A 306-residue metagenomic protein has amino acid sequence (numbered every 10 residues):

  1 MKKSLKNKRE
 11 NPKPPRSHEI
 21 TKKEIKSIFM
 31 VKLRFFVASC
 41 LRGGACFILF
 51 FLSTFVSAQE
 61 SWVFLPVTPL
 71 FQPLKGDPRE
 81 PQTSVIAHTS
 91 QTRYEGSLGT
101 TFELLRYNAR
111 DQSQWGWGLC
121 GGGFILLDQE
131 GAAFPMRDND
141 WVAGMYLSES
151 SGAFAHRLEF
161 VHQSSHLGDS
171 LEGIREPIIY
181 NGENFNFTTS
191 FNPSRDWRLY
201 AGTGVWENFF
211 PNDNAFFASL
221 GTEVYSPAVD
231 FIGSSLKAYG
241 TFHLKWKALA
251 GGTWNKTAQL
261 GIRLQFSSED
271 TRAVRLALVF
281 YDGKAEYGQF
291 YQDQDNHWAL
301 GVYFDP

Functional and structural regions predicted by a protein language model:
P15-R16, I20, L33-R34, S39-A45 (+1 more regions): Intrinsically disordered, low-complexity proline-rich regions
Q59-S148: Transmembrane beta-barrel domains of Gram-negative outer membranes and organellar outer membranes
F71-K75, L105-W117, A153, N192-W197 (+2 more regions): Short loop/turn motifs that connect adjacent beta-strands in outer-membrane beta-barrel proteins
H88-E95, G131-P135, E207-F216, W246-T257 (+2 more regions): Solvent-exposed loop/turn segments connecting transmembrane beta-strands in outer-membrane beta-barrel proteins
L98-T100, M145, F187, L220-T222 (+3 more regions): Membrane-embedded beta-strands of outer-membrane beta-barrel proteins, especially the hydrophobic/small aromatic
Q112-G221, F280-K284, Y291-D295: Outer-membrane pore/translocation modules
F216-T271: Intrinsically disordered, low-complexity segments enriched in Gly and acidic/Ser/Thr residues that form flexible
Q294-P306: Outer-membrane beta-barrel "beta-signal"
